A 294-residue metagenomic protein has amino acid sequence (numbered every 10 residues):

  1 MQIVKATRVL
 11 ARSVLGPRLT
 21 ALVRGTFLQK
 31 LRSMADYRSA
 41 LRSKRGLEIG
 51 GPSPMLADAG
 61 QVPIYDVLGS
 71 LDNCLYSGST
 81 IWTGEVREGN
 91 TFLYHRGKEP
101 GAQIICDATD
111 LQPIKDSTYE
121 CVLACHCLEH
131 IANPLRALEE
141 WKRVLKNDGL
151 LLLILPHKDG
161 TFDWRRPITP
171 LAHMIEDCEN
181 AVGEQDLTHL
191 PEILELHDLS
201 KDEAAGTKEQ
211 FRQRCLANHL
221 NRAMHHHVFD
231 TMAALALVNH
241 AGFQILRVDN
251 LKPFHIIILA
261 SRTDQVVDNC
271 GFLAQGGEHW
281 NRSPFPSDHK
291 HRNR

Functional and structural regions predicted by a protein language model:
M1-R38, E278-R294: Membrane-proximal basic amphipathic "stem/tether" segments
A35-L41, L111-P113: Glycine-rich helix-loop-beta junction characteristic of Rossmann-like nucleotide cofactor-binding loops
K44-L111: Class I SAM-dependent methyltransferase SAM/SAH-binding core
G84, F92-P100, I105, L135-K142 (+1 more regions): S-adenosyl-L-methionine-dependent methyltransferase catalytic module, highlighting the catalytic core
Y119-L123: Hydrophobic beta-strand segment of the Class I
C127-L128, L155: Hydrophobic adenine-recognition pocket in adenosine-nucleotide-binding enzymes
I131-A132, L145-K146: Helix-to-beta-strand junctions that scaffold the AdoMet/dcAdoMet cofactor pocket in Class I SAM-dependent enzymes
